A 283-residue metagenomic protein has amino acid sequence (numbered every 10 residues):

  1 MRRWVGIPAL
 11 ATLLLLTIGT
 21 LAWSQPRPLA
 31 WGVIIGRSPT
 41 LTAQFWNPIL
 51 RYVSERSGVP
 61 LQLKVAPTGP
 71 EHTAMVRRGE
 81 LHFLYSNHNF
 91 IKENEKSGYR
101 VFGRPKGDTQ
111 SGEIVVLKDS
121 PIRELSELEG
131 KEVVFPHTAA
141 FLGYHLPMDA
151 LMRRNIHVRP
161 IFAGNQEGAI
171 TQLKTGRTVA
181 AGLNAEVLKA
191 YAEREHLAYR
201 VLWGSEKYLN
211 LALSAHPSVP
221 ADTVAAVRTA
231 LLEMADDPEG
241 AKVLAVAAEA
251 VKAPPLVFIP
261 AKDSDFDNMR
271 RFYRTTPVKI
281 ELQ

Functional and structural regions predicted by a protein language model:
M1-W4: Positively charged n-region of N-terminal signal peptides that target proteins for export
P8-G19: Bacterial N-terminal signal peptides
Q25-F90: Extracytoplasmic small-molecule ligand-binding "clamshell" domains of the periplasmic binding protein/Venus flytrap
R27-V33, R37-P48, A215-Q283: An extracytoplasmic/periplasmic, membrane-proximal ligand-sensing/linker region
L29-R37, T42, S126-G143: Short loop->beta-strand "edge-of-pocket" segments that line small-molecule binding or catalytic clefts across diverse
P70-F83, K96-S97, S126, E167-G182 (+1 more regions): Short helices/loops that flank or line small-molecule/ion binding pockets
V101-E124, A212-H216: Hydrophobic/proline-rich hinge and linker segments of small-molecule sensing/allosteric domains, predominantly
S120-P121, K131-T229: Pocket-lining segment of extracytoplasmic ligand-binding domains
